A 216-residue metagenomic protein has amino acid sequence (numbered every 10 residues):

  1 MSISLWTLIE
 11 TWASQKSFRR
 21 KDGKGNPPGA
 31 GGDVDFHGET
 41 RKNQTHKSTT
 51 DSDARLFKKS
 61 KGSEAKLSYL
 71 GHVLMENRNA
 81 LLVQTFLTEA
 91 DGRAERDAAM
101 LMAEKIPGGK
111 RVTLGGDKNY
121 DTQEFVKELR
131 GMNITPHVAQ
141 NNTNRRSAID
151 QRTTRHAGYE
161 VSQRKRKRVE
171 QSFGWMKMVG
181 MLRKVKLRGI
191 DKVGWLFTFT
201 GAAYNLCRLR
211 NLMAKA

Functional and structural regions predicted by a protein language model:
M1-E128, M132, N141, R210: Polybasic low-complexity intrinsically disordered regions
F18-F36, K118-D191, W195-T198: Helix-centered, glycine/charged polyanion-binding patches within enzymatic domains that contact phosphate-containing
R183, N211-A216: A short, flexible helix-boundary coil/loop motif
